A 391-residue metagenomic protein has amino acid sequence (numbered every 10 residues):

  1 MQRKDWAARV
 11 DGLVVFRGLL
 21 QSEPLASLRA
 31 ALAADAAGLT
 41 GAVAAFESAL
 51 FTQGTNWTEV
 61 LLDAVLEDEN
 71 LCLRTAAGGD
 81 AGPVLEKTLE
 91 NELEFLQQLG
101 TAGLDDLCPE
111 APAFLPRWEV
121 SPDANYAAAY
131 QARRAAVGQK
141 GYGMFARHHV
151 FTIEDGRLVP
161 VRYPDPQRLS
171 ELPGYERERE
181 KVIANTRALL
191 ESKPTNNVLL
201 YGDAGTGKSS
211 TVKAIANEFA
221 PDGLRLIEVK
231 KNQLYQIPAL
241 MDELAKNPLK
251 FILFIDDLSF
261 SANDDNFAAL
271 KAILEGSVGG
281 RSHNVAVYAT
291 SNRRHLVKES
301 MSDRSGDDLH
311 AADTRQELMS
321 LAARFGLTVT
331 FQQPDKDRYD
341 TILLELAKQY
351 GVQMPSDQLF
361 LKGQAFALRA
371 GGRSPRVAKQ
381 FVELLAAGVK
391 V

Functional and structural regions predicted by a protein language model:
M1-P173: AAA+ P-loop ATPase mechanoenzymes
P164-V198: Pre-Walker A (pre-P-loop) alpha-helix and adjacent loop at the N terminus of AAA/AAA+ ATPase modules, a conserved
R179-I183, A220-P248, A262-A268: Short glycine-rich substrate-engagement loop in P-loop NTPases that contacts/grips substrate
N197-I227, L240-A245: Walker A/P-loop
D242-K246, S261-D308, D313: Conserved catalytic/switch belt of AAA+ P-loop NTPases
D256-L258: Walker B catalytic acidic pair
D307-M319, G326-D340: Conserved AAA+ ATPase "SRH/arginine-finger" region at the nucleotide-binding site
Q332-V391: C-terminal alpha-helical "lid" subdomain
